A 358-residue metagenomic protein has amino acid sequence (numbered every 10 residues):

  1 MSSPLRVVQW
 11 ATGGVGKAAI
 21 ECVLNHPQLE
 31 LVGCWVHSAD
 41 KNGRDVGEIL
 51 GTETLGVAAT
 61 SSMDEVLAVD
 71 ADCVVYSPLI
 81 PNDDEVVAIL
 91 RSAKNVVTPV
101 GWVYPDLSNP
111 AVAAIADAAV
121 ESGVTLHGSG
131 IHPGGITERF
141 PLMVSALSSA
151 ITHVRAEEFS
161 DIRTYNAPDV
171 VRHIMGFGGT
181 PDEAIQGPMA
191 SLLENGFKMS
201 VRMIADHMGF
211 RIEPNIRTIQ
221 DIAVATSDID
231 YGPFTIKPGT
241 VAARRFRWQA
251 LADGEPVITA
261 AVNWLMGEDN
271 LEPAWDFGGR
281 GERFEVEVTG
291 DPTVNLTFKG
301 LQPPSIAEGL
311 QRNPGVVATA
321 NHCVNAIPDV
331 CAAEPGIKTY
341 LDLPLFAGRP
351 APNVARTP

Functional and structural regions predicted by a protein language model:
M1-S92, G209, G315: N-terminal glycine-/serine-/threonine-rich beta1-alpha1-beta2 phosphate-ribose binding loop of Rossmann-like
R6, W10, A146-A274, E282-V286 (+1 more regions): Active-site-lining helix/loop region of Rossmann-like oxidoreductase modules
W10, G14-A18, S61, P110 (+6 more regions): Conserved active-site and cofactor/substrate-binding residues in soluble primary-metabolism enzymes
H37-A39, V100-Y104, I131-H132, F159: Short, ordered loop/turn segments at secondary-structure junctions
N95-V97: A short hydrophobic/small-residue beta-strand
G101-V124: Rossmann-fold NAD(P)-binding glycine/threonine-rich loop
G135-L147: Alpha-helical support elements that line or immediately flank enzyme active sites and cofactor-binding pockets
D230-P358: C-terminal active-site/capping subdomain that shapes the small-molecule cofactor and substrate pocket of enzyme
